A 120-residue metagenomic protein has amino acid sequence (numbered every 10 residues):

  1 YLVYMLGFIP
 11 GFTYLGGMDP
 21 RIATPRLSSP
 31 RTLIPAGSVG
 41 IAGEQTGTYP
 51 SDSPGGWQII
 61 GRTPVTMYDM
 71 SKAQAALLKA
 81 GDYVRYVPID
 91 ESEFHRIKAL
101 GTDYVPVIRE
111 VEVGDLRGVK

Functional and structural regions predicted by a protein language model:
Y1-K120: Glycine-rich active-site loops that engage anionic ligands at enzyme catalytic sites
